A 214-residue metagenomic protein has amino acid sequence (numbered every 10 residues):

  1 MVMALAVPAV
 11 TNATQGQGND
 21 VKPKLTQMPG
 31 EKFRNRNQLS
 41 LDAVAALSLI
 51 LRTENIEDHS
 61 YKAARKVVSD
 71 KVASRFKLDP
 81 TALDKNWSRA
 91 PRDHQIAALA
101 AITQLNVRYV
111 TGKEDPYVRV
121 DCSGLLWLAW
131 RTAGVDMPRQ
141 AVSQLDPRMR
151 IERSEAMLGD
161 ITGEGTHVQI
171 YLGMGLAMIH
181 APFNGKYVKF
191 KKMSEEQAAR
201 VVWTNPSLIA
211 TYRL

Functional and structural regions predicted by a protein language model:
M1-L49, A141-D146, R150-I151, L172-L214: Aromatic- and glycine-rich peptidoglycan recognition patches
D42-D84: Non-catalytic propeptide/linker segments at domain boundaries
A82-A97: N-terminal hydrophobic or amphipathic helices/low-complexity stretches enriched in small/hydrophobic/Pro/Gly
T103-L158: Catalytic cysteine-centered active-site loop
V168-Q169: A conserved glycine-rich beta-strand in the N-terminal activation segment of trypsin-fold
